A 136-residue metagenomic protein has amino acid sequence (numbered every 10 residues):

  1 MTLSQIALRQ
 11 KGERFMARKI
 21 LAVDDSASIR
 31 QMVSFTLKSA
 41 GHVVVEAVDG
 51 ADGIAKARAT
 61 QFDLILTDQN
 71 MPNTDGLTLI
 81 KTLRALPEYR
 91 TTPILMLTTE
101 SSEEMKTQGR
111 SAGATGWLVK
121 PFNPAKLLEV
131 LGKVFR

Functional and structural regions predicted by a protein language model:
Q31-S39: Charged docking surfaces used in two-component/phosphorelay signaling
G41-V48, K56: Short hydrophobic/Thr-rich beta-strand motif most characteristic of the beta2 strand and flanking loop of CheY-like
Q61-L66: Active-site beta3 strand of CheY-like receiver
D68, T98: Active-site residues of response regulator receiver
M71: Receiver (REC) domain active-site loop signature in two-component systems and cognate sites in sensor histidine kinases
T115: Short, glycine/charged-rich "phosphate-handling" switch motifs in NTP-dependent and phosphotransfer domains
F122-L131: C-terminal output helix
